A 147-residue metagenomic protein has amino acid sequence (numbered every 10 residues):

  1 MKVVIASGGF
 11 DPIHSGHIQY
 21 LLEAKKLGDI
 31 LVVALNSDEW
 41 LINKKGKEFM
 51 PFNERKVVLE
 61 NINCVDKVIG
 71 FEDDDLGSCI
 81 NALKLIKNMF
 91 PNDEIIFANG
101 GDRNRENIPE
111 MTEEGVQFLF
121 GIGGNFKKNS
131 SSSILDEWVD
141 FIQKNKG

Functional and structural regions predicted by a protein language model:
M1-G147: Nucleotidyltransferase catalytic core that binds NTPs
